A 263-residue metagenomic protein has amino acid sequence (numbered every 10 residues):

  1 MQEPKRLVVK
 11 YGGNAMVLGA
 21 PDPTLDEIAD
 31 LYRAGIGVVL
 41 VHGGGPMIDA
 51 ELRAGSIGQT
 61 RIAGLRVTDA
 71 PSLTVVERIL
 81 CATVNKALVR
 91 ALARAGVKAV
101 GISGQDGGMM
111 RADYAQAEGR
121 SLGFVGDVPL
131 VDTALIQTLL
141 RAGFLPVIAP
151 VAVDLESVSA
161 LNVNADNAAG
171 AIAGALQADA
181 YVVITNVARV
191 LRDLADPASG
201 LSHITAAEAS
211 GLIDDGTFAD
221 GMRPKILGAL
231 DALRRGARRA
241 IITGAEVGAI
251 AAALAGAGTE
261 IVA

Functional and structural regions predicted by a protein language model:
M1-A263: C-terminal catalytic "cap/lid" subdomain
